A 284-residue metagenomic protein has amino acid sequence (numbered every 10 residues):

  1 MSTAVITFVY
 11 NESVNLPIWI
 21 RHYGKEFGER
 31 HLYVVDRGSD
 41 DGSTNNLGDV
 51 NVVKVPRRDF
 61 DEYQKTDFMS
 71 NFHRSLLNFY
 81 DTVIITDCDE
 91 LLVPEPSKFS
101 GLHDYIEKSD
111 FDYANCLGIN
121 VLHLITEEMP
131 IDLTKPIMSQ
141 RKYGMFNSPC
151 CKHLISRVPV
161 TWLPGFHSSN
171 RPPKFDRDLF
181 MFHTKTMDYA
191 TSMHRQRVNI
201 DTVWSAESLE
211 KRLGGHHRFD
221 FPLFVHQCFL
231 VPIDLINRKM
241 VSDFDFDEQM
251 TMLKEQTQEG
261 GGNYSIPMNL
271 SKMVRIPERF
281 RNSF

Functional and structural regions predicted by a protein language model:
S2-A4: Cell-envelope/extracellular polymer assembly enzymes that use nucleotide-activated donors
T7-I18, G38: Active-site beta-to-alpha loop of glycosyltransferases that engages the nucleotide-sugar donor
R21-R30: Short, acidic, metal-binding catalytic loop of nucleotide-sugar glycosyltransferases
F27, L76-Y80, S109: A structural signal for short coil/turn segments at secondary-structure junctions
R30, D81, D89, D112: Conserved acidic residues
Y33-D36: Short internal beta-strands
D40-I85, P94: Active-site-proximal specificity loops/subdomain of glycosyltransferases
K65-D67, P94-F284: Catalytic-site signature of metal-activated, phosphate-bearing donor transferases, centered on the GT-A/GT-A-like
